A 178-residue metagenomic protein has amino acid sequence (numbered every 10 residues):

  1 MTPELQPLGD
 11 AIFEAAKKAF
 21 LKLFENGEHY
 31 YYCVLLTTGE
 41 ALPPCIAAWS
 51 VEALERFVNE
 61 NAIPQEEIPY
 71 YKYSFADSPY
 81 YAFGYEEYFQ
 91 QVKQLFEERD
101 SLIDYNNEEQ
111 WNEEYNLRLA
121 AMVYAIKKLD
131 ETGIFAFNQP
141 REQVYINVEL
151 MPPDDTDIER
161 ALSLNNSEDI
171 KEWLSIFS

Functional and structural regions predicted by a protein language model:
M1-Y30: Short N-terminal edge-element motif at the start of the domain
P3, P7, A11, F83 (+3 more regions): Alpha-helix boundary/N-cap detector
A11, A15, A19, Q91 (+4 more regions): Charge-rich, solvent-exposed alpha-helical interaction surfaces
L23-P64: N-terminal interaction modules that seed assembly of large macromolecular complexes
G27, E67, N138-P140: A short, structural micro-pattern
L54-Y115: Polybasic, proline/glycine-rich intrinsically disordered low-complexity segments
E131-S178: Glycine-rich, aromatic-bearing surface loops/beta-hairpins
